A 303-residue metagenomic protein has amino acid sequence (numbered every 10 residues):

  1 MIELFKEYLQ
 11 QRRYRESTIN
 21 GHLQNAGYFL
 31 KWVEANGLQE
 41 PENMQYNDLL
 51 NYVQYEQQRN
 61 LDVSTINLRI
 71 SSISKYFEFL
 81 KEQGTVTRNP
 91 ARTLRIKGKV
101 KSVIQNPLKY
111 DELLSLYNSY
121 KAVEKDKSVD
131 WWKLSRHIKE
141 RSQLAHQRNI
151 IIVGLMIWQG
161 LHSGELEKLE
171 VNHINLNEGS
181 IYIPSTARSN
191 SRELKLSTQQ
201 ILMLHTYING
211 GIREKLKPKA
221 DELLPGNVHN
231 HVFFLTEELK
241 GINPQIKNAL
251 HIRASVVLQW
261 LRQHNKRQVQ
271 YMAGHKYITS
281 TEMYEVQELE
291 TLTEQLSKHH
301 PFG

Functional and structural regions predicted by a protein language model:
M1-G303: Conserved catalytic core of the tyrosine transesterase superfamily
